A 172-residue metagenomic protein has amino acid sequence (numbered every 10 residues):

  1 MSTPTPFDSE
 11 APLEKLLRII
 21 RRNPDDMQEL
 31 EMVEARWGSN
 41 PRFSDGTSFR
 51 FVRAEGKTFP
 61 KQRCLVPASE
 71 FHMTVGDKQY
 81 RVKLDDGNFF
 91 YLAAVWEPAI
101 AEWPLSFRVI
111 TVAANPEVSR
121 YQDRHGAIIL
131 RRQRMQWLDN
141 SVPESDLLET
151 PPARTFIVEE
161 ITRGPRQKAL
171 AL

Functional and structural regions predicted by a protein language model:
M1-L172: Short linear sequence motif anchored by a di-proline
